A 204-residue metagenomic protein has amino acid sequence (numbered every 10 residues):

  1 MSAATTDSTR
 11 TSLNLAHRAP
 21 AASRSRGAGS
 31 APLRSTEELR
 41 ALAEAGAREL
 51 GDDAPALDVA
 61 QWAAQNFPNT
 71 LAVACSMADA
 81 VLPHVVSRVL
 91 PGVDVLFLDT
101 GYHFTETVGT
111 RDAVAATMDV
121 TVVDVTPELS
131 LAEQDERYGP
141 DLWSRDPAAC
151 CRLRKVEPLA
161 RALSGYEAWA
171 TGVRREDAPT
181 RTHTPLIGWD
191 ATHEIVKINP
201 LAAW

Functional and structural regions predicted by a protein language model:
S2-W204: Nucleotide-activated chemistry modules centered on ATP-dependent adenylation/adenylyltransferase
